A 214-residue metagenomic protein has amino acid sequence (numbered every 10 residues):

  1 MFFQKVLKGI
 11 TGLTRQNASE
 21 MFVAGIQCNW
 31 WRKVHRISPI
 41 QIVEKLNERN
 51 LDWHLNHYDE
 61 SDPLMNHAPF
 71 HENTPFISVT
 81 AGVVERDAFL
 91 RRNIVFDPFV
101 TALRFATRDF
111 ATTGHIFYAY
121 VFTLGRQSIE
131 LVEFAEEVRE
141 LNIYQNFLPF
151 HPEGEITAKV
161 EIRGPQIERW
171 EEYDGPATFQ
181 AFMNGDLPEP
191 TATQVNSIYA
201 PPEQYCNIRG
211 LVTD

Functional and structural regions predicted by a protein language model:
M1-D214: NAD-dependent ADP-ribosyltransferases
